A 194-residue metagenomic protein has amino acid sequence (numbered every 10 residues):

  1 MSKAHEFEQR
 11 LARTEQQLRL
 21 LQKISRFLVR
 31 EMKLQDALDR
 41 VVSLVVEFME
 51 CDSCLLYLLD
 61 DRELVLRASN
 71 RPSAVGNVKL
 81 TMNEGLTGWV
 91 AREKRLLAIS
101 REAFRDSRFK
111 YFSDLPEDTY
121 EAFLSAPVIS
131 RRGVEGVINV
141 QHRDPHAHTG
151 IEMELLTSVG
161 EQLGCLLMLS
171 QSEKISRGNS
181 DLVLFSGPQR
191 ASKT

Functional and structural regions predicted by a protein language model:
M1-R30, E135, L166-K193: Signal-transmission linkers at sensory-effector interfaces
Q22, F27-R67, E84, S170 (+1 more regions): Helix-loop-beta substructure at the N-terminus of cytosolic sensory domains that couple signal/ligand detection
V65, S100-A122, H142, F185: Signal-transducing coupling segments at domain and membrane junctions
R71-P72, V137-H146: Short beta-strand-to-loop transition segments that serve as allosteric relay/switch motifs in sensory/regulatory domains
A74-L97, A103: Acidic/proline- and glycine-rich, intrinsically disordered low-complexity segments that serve as regulatory linkers
E121-I129: A short, aliphatic-rich beta-strand micro-motif
V128-I138: Short hydrophobic/glycine-rich mini-motifs in sensory/regulatory modules that couple input to downstream signaling
T157-G164: Allosteric cytosolic regulatory segments
